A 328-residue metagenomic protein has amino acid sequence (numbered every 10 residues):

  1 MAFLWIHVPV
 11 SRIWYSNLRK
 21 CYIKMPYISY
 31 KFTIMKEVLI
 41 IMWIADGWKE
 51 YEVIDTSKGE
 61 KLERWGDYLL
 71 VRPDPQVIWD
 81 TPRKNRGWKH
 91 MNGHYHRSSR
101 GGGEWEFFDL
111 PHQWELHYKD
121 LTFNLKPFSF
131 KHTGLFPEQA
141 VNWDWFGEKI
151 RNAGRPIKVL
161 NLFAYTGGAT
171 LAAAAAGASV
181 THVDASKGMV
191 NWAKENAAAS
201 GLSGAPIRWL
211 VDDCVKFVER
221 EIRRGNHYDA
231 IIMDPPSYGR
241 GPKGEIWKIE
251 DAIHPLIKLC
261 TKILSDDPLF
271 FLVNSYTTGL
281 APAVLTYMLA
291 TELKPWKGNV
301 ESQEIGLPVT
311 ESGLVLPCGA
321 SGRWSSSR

Functional and structural regions predicted by a protein language model:
W48-R64, L70-P137, D144: Non-catalytic substrate-recognition/targeting regions of SAM-dependent transferases
P156-F163: Conserved class I S-adenosyl-L-methionine
T166-A178: Conserved SAM-binding loop of SAM-dependent methyltransferases across substrates and taxa, primarily the Class I
S179-D184: Conserved SAM-binding motif I beta-strand of class I
K187-M189, V211-V215, Y228-L259: Mobile active-site "lid"/loop adjacent to the S-adenosyl-L-methionine
G188-A230: S-adenosyl-L-methionine
P268-R328: C-terminal catalytic and target-recognition region of SAM-dependent MTase-like enzymes, primarily methyltransferases
